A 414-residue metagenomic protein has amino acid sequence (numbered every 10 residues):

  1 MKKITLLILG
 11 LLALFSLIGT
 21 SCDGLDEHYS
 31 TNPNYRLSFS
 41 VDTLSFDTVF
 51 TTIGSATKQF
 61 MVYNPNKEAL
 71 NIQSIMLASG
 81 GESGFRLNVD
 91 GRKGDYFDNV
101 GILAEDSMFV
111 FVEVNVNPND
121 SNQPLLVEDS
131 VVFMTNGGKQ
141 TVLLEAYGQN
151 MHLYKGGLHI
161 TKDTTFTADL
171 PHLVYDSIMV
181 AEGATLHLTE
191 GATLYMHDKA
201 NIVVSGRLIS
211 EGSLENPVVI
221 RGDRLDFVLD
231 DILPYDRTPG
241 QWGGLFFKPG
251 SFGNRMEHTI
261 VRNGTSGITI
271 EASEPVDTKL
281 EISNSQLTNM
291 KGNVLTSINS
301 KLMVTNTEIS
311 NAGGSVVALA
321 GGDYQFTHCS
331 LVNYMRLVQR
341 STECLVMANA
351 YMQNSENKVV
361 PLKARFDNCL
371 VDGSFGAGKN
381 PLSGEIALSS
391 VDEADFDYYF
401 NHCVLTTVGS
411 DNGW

Functional and structural regions predicted by a protein language model:
M1-L9: Bacterial N-terminal signal peptides that target proteins for export
L17-S21: C-terminal motif of bacterial Sec signal peptides marking the signal peptidase cleavage site
D23-H28, L37-T48, I53-S55, Q59 (+1 more regions): Beta-strand/loop edge motif enriched in small/polar residues
N32-N34: Alpha-helical transmembrane signal-anchor/signal-peptide segments
S55-T57, K67-I72: Short acidic/proline- and small/hydrophobic-mixed sequence motifs that coincide with surface turns and coil-to-beta
V62-N66: Asparagine-centered strand-capping/turn motif at beta-strand->loop junctions
M76-Y96: Short, solvent-exposed loop/linker segments at beta-strand-coil boundaries, enriched for Pro/Gly and Ser/Thr
